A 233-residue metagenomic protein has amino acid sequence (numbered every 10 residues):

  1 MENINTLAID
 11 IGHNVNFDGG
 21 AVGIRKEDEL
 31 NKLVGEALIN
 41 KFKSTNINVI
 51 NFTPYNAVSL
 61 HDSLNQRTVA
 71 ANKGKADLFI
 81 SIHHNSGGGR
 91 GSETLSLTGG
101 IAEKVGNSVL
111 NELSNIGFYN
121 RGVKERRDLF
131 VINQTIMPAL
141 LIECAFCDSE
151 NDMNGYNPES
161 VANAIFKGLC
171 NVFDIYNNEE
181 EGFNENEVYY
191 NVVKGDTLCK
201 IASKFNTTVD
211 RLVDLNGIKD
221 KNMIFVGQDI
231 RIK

Functional and structural regions predicted by a protein language model:
E2-T6, N16-F17, D28-F183: Active-site-proximal helix/loop segments of hydrolytic enzymes
L7-A8, Y190: Conserved beta-strand elements of the Class I
I9, L212: Conserved hydrophobic/aromatic packing and binding residues within compact polymer-binding modules
I11-R25: Glycine-rich N-terminal loop/short-helix segment of MobA-like nucleotidyltransferase
H13, H83, Y190: Histidine-centered active-site/metal-ligand motif
I165, G227-I232: Generic detector of short, aliphatic-rich beta-strand segments that form the cores of beta-sheets in diverse domain
E181-N206, D210, Q228: Primarily a LysM-type cell-wall glycan-binding module
